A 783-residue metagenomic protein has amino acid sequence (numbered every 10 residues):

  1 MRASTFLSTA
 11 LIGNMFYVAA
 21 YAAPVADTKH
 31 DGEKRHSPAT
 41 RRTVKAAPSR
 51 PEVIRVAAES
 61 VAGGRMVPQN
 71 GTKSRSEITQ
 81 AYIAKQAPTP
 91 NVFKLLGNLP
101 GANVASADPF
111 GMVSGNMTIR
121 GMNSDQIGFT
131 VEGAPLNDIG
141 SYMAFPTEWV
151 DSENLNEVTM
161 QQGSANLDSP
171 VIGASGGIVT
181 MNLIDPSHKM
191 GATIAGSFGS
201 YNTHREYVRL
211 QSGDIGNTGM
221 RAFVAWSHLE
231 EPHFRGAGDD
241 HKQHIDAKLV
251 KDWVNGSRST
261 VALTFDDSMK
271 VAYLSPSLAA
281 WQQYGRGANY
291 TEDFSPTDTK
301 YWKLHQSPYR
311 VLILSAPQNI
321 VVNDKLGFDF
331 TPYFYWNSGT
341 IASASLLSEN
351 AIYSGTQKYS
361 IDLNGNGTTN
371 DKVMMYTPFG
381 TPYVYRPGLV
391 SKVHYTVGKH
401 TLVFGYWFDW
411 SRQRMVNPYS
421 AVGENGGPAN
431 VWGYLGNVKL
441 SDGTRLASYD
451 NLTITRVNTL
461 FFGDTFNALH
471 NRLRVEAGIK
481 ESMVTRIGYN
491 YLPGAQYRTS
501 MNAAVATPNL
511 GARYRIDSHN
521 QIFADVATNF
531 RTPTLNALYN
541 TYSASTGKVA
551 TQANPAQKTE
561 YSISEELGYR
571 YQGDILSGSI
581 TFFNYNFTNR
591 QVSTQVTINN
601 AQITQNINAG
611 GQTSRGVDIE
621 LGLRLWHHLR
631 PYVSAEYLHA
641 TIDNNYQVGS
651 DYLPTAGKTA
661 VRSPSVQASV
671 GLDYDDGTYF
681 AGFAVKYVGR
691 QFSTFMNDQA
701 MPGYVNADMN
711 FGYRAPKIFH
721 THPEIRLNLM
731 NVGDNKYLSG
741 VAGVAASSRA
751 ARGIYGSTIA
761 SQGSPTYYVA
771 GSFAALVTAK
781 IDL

Functional and structural regions predicted by a protein language model:
P24-K85, S124: Short, acidic, small-residue-rich periplasmic hinge/interaction motif at the N-terminus of Gram-negative outer-membrane
A57-E59, V67, F93-P135: Extracytoplasmic beta-strand/coil segments of soluble accessory domains associated with Gram-negative outer-membrane
W149-T193: A beta-strand signature from Gram-negative outer-membrane beta-barrel systems, especially the internal plug domain
G191-T193, S197-E230, F234-L274, Q306-N323 (+3 more regions): Transmembrane beta-barrel wall of Gram-negative outer-membrane proteins
T264, A524, R624-R630, E636 (+1 more regions): Conserved C-terminal beta-signal and adjacent last beta-strands/turns of outer-membrane beta-barrel proteins
N319-V321, G327-Y333, G339, S345 (+7 more regions): Membrane-embedded beta-barrel scaffold of Gram-negative outer-membrane proteins
V384, T396-T401, W407-D409, N437 (+3 more regions): Structural signature of Gram-negative outer-membrane beta-barrels, strongest in the C-terminal barrel of TonB-dependent
A468-H470, V475, S577, F582-T588 (+2 more regions): Gram-negative outer-membrane beta-barrel transporters
